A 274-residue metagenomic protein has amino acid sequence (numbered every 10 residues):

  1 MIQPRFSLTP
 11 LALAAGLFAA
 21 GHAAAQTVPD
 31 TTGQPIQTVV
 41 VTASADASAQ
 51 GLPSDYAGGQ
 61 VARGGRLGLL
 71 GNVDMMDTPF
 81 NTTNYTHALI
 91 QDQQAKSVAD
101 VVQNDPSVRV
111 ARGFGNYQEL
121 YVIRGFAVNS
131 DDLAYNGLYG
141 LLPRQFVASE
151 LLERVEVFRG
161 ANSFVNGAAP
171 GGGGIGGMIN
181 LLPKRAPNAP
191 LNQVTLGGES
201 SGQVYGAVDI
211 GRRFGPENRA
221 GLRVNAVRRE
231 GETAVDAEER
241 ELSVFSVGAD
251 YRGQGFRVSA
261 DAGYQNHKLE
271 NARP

Functional and structural regions predicted by a protein language model:
M1-P35: Cleavable N-terminal targeting peptides that direct proteins into the secretory/outer-membrane pathway or into
L8-H22, A127, D131-Y135, T195-G198: Short, charged, low-hydrophobicity "junction" segments
A19, P35, N104, P216-N218 (+1 more regions): Short, structurally constrained coil/turn elements that cap an alpha-helix or connect an alpha-helix to the following
I36-Q37, V224: Short, compositionally biased, intrinsically disordered N-terminal export/targeting signals, typified by the non-Sec
Q37-A189: Acidic, small-polar-rich N-terminal luminal/periplasmic segments of exported/outer-membrane proteins
L142, N166, L196-G197, A234-D236: Outer-membrane beta-barrel domain signature
P170-G174, E239-R240, P274: Short, glycine/charged-enriched secondary-structure capping and boundary segments
L191, G198-A272: Transmembrane beta-barrel wall of Gram-negative outer-membrane proteins
